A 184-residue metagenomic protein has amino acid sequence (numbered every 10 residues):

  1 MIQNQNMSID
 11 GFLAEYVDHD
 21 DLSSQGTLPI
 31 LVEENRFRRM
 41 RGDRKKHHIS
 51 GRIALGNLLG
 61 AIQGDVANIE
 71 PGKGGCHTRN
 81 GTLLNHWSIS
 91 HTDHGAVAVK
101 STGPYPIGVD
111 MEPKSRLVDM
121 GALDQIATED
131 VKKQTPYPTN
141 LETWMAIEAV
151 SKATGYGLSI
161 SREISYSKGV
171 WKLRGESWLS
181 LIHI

Functional and structural regions predicted by a protein language model:
M1-I182: Core catalytic alpha/beta fold that binds nucleotide/phospho-ligands
